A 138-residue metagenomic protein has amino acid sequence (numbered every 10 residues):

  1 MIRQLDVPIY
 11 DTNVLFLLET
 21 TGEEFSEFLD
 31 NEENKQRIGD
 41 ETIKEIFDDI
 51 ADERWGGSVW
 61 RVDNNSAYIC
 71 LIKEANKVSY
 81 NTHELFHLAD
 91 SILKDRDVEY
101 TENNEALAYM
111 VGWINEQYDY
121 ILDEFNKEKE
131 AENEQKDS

Functional and structural regions predicted by a protein language model:
M1-F47: Non-catalytic terminal regions of proteins
M1-I2, K127-S138: Short intrinsically disordered terminal tails
D6, N13-E19, G56-R61, S66-K73 (+2 more regions): Ordered hydrophobic segments in well-structured contexts
N31-A75, L88: Active-site scaffold of zinc-dependent metalloenzymes
I72, N76, E99-E102: Short, solvent-exposed segments of well-ordered alpha helices
S79-S91: Active-site recognition of the HExxH zinc-binding catalytic motif
S91-D97: Substrate-binding clefts and substrate-entry loops adjacent to catalytic sites of polymer-processing enzymes acting on
Y100-A131: Post-HExxH zinc-binding segment in Zn-dependent metallohydrolases
